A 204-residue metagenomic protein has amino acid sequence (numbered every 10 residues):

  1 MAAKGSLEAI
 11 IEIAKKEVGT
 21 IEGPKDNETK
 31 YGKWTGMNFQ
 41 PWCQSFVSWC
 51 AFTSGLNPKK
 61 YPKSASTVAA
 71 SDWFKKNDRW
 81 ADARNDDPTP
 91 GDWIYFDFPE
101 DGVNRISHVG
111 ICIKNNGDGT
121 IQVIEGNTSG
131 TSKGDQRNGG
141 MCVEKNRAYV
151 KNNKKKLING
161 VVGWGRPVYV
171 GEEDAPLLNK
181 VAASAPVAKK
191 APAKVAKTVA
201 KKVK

Functional and structural regions predicted by a protein language model:
M1-K59, V168, E173-A188, K202-V203: N-terminal capping segments
A2-K4, E8-I11, N57-K133: ...with weaker cross-activation on analogous glycine-rich loops/strands in unrelated enzymes
K4, V103-K204: Aromatic- and glycine-rich peptidoglycan recognition patches
E8-I11, K15, G32, S71-K75 (+2 more regions): Generic detector of well-ordered alpha-helical segments enriched in charged/polar residues, highlighting helical
G19-T20, F52-N57, F96-P99, S129 (+1 more regions): Short regulatory "switch" loops immediately downstream of catalytic or recognition motifs within protein catalytic
G23, C43, A65-A69, R147-Y149: Alpha-helix initiation/capping motif
